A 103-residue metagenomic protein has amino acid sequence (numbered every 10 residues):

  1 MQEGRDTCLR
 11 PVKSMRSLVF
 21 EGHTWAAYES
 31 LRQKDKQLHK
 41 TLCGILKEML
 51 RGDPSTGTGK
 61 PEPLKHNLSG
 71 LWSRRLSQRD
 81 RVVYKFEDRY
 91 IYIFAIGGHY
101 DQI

Functional and structural regions predicted by a protein language model:
M1-S17, A26-K40, G44, T58 (+1 more regions): Enriched for short, Lys/Arg-rich terminal
E48-L76: A short, surface-exposed loop/turn module that caps and links secondary-structure elements
